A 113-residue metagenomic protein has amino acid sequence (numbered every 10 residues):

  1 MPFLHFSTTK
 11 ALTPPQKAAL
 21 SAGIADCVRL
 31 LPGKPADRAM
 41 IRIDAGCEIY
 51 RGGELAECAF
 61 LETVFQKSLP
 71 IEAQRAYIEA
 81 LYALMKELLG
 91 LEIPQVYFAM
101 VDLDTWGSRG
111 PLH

Functional and structural regions predicted by a protein language model:
M1-H113: Interaction-mediating elements
